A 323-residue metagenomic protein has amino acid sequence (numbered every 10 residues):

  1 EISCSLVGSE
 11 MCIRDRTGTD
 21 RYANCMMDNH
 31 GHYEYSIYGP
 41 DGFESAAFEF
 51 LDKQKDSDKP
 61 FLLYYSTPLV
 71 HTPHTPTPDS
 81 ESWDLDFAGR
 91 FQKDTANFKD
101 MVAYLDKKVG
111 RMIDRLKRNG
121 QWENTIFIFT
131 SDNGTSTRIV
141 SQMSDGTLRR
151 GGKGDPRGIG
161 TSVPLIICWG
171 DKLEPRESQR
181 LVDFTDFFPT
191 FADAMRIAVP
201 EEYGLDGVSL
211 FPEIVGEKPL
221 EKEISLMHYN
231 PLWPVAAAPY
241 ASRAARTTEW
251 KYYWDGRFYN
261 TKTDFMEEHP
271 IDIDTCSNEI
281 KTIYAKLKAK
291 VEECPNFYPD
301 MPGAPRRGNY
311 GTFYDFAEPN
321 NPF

Functional and structural regions predicted by a protein language model:
E1-I13: Single conserved hydrophobic/aromatic residue that forms the stacking wall/gate of nucleotide- or nucleobase-binding
G18-D20, A47-F98, S136-T137, M143-G146 (+2 more regions): Active-site His/acidic residue clusters
N29-D41, R90-Y104: The substrate-binding groove and active-site-proximal loops of carbohydrate-active enzymes, especially glycoside
D56-L63, Q121-F127, S162-V163, E221-K222 (+1 more regions): Loop/turn elements at helix/coil->beta-strand transitions in domains of secreted/extracellular proteins
F61-S66, V102, V109, I126-S131 (+4 more regions): Beta-strand elements within well-structured catalytic alpha/beta cores of enzymes that handle phosphate/sulfate esters
T72-S82, D114-K172, D183, F323: Histidine-centered active-site microenvironments of extracellular/periplasmic hydrolases and transferases
T135-P156, L173-E174, R180, T185-M266: C-terminal cap/loop subdomain of S1 sulfatases and analogous C-terminal strand-loop tails that border
F187, P234, A241, Y252 (+2 more regions): Long, internal low-complexity/basic segments
